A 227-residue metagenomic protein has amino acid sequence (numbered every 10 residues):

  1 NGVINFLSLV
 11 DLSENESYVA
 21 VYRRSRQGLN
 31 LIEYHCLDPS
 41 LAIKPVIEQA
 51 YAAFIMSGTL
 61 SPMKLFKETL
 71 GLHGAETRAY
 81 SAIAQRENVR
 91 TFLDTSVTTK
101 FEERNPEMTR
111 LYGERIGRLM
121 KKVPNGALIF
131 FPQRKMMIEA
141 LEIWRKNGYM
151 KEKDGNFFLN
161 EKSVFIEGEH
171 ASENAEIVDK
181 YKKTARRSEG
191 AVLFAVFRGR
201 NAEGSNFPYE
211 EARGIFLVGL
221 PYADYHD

Functional and structural regions predicted by a protein language model:
N1-D227: ASCE RecA-like P-loop NTPase motor cores that couple ATP hydrolysis to mechanical translocation on nucleic acids
